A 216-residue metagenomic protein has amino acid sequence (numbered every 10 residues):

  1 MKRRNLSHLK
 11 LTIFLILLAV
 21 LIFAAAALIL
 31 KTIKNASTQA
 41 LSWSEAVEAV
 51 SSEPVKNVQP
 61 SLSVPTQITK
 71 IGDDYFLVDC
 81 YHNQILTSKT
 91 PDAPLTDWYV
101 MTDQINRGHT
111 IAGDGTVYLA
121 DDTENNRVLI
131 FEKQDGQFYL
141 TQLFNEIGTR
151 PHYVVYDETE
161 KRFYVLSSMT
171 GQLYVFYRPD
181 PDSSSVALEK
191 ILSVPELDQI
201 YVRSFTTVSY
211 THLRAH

Functional and structural regions predicted by a protein language model:
R3-L18: N-terminal Sec-pathway targeting helices
A36-S61: A short helix->beta-strand "capping" segment at the edge of beta-propeller domains
S51-Q59, L95-M101, Y139-F144, A187-P195: A short beta-strand motif characteristic of beta-propeller blades
Q59-I71, T102-D114, I147-E158, E196-T207: Beta-rich, blade/repeat-based domains predominating in secreted/periplasmic proteins but also intracellular
C80, D122-T123, S168-M169: Short loop/turn segments immediately following the C-termini of beta-strands
L86, N126-I130, G171-Y177: Structural motif
K89-A93, E132-G136, R178-P181: Short loop/turn segments that connect beta-strands within beta-propeller blades
T211-H216: Conserved small/polar residues in nucleotide/adenosyl-binding loops
